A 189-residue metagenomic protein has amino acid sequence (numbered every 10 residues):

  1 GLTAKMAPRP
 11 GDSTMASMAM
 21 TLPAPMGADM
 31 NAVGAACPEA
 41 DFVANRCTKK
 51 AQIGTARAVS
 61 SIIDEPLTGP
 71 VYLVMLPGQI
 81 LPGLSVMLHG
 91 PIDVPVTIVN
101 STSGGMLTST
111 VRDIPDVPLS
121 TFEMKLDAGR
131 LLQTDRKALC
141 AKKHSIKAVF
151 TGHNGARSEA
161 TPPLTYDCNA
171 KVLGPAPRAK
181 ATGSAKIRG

Functional and structural regions predicted by a protein language model:
G1-G189: Ser/Thr/Pro/Gly-rich, low-complexity intrinsically disordered stalk/linker tracts of secreted and surface-exposed
